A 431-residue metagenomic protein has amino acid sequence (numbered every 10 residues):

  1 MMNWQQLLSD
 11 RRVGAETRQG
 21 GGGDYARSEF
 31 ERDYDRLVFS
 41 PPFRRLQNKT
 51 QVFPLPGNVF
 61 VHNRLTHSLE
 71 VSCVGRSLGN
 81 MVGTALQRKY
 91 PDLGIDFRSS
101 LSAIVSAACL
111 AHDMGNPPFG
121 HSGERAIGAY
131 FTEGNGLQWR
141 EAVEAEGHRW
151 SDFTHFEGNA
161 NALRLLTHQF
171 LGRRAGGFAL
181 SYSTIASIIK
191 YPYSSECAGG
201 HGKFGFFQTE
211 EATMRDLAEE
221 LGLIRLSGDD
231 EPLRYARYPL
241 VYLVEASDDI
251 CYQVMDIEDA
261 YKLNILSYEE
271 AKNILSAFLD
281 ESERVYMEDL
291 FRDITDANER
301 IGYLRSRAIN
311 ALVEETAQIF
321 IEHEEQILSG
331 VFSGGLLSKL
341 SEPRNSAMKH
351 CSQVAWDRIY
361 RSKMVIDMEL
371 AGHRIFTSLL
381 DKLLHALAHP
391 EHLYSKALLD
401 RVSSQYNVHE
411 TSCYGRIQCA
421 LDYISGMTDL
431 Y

Functional and structural regions predicted by a protein language model:
M1-A26, V38-K49, N58, L69 (+4 more regions): Sequence-structural signature of the catalytic-core scaffold of metal-dependent phosphohydrolases that act on
M1-G23, T377-A386, Y394, L398-Y431: Acidic, carboxylate-rich catalytic segments that either coordinate divalent cations
E31-R44, L340-S346: Acidic, low-complexity proline/glycine-rich segments
K49-V59, V354-I359: A short small-residue
H62-L65: Low-complexity, highly charged intrinsically disordered N-terminal segments that act as targeting/localization
N80, T167, Y252-M255, D259 (+4 more regions): Charged/polar positions within long, soluble alpha-helices
E124, G128, T132, E314 (+4 more regions): Amphipathic alpha-helical core segments of compact helical bundles
E281-G415: C-terminal subdomains that position terminal phosphate/3'-OH groups for nucleotidyl transfer/ligation, primarily on
